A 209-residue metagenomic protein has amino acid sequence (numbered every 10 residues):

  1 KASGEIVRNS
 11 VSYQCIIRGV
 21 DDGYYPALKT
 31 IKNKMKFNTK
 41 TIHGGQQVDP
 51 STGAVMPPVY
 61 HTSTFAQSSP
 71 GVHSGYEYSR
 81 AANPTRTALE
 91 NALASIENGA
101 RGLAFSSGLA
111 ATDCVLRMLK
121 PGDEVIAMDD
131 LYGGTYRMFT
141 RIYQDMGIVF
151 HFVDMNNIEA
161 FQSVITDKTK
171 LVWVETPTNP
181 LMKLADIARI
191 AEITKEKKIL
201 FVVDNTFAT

Functional and structural regions predicted by a protein language model:
S3-K32: The feature marks short, hydrophobic/small-residue-biased sequence motifs that occur predominantly
S10, S51-A54, A94-I96, M118 (+2 more regions): Solvent-exposed alpha-helices and their adjacent loops that cap or buttress functional pockets in soluble metabolic
I17, G53, E175: Residue-level signature of catalytic and energy-coupling elements of molecular machines, predominantly ATP/GTP-dependent
M35-Y76, N83: N-terminal glycine-rich, Lys/His-bearing helix-loop that initiates the first secondary-structure elements of many
H43, L103-T209: Conserved PLP-enzyme active-site core in the AAT-like
T64-D113, R117-M118, G134-Y143: Conserved N-terminal alpha-helix of the aminotransferase class I/II PLP-enzyme fold
